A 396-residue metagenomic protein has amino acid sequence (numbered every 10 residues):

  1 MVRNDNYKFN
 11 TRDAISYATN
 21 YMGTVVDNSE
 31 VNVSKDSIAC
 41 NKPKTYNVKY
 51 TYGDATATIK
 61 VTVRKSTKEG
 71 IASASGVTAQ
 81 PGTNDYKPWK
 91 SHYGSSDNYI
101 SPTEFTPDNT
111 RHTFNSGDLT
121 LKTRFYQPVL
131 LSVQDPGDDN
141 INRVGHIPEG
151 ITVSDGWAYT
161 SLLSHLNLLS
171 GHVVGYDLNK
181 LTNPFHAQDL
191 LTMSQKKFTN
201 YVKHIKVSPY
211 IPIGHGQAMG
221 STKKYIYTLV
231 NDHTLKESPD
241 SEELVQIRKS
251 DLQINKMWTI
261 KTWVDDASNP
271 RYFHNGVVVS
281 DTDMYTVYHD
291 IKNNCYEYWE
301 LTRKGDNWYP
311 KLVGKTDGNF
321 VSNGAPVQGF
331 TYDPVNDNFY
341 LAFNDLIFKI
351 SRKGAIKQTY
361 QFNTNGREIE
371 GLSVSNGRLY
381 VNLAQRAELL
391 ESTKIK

Functional and structural regions predicted by a protein language model:
M1-V25, K68-A72: Solvent-exposed, low-complexity, repeat-rich "mucin-like" stalks and linkers
Y21-S66: Serine/threonine-rich, repeat-prone extracellular segments and beta-strand-based repeat modules of secreted/surface
V77-N115, Q127-G171, H215-A218: Beta-strand-rich domains and repeat architectures in extracellular enzymes and scaffolds, especially beta-propellers
D135-P148, G171-V174, L178-K223: Blade-loop segments of beta-propeller domains
R143-G150, I211-A218, W263-V279, V321-Y332 (+1 more regions): Repeated scaffold domains used in trafficking and secretory/extracellular systems, primarily beta-propellers
E149, D155-W157, K223-Y225, D281-D283 (+2 more regions): Short coil/turn segments that connect the beta-strands within blades of beta-propeller domains
L166-F185, T234-Q246, K292-R303, A342-R352 (+1 more regions): Structural motif
E368-K396: Blade-level signature of beta-propeller repeat domains, shared across WD40, Kelch, NHL, RCC1 and BNR/Asp-box propellers
